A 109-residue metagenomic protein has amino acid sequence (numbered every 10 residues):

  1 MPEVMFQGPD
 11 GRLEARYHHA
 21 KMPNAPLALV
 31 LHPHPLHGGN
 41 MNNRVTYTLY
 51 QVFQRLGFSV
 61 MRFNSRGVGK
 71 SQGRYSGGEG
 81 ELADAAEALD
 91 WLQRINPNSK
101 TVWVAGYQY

Functional and structural regions predicted by a protein language model:
M1-V4: A domain-start/cap signature at the N-terminus of enzymes
F6-G11: Charge-biased, low-complexity intrinsically disordered regions
R12-S99: Serine-hydrolase catalytic machinery in alpha/beta-hydrolase-like enzymes
N96-Y109: Alpha/beta-hydrolase fold nucleophile elbow
